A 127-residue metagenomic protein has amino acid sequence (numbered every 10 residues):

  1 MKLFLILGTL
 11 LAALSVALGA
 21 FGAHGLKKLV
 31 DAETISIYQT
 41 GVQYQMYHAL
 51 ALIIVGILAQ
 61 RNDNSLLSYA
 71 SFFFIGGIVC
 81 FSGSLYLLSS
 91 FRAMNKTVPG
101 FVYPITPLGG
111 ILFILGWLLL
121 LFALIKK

Functional and structural regions predicted by a protein language model:
M1-K127: Polytopic transmembrane helical bundles with strong interfacial aromatic enrichment
